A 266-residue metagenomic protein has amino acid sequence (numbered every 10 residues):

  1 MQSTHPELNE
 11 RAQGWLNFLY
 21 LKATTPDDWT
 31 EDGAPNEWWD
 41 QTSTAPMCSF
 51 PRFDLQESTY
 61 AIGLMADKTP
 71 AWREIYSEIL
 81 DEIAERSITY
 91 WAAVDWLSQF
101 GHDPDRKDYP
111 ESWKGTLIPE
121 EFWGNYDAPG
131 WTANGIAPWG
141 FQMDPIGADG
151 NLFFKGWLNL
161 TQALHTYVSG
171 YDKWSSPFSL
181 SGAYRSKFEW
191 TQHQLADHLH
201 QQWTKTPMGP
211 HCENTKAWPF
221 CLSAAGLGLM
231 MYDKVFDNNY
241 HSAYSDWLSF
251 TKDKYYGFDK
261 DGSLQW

Functional and structural regions predicted by a protein language model:
M1-D108: Extreme N-terminal leader/anchor segments
T59-K68, L160-Y167, A224-K234: Short glycine/serine- and small hydrophobic-enriched flexible loop segments
P70-A217, L222-S223, D259-W266: Extended ligand-binding groove/face enriched in aromatic
N214-Q265: Loop-centered beta-sheet repeat module
